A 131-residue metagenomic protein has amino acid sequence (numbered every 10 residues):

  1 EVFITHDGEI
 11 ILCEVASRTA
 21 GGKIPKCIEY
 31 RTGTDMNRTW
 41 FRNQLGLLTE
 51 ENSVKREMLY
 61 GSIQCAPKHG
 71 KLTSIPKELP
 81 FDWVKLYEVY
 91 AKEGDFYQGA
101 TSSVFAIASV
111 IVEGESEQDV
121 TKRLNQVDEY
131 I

Functional and structural regions predicted by a protein language model:
E1-H6: A short glycine-rich, hydrophobically flanked beta-strand micro-motif that places a catalytic Asp/Glu for divalent metal
D7-I11: Conserved protein kinase catalytic/activation segment
A16-H69: Active-site "cap" helix and flanking loop/linker of ATP-utilizing ligase/carboxylase catalytic domains
Y30, P76-D82, N125-E129: Short intrinsically disordered coil segments
E57-S62, V84, V104-I107: Active-site lining segments that contact anionic ligands and/or coordinate catalytic metals
C65-E93: Glycine-rich active-site loop/lid that clamps phosphate-bearing ligands
V89-I131: Generic C-terminus detector
